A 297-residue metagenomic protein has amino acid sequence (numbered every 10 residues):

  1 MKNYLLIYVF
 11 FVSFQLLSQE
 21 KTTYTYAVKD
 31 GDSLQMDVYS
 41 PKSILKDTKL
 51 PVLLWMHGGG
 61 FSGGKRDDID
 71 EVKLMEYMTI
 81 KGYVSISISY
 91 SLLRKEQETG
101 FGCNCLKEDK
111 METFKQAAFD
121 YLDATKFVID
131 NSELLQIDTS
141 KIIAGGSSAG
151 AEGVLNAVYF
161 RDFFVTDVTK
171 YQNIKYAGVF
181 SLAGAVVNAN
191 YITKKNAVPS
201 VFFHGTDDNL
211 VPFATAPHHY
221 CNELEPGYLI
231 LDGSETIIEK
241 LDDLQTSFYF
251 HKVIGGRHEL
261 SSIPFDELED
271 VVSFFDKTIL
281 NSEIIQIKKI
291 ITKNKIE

Functional and structural regions predicted by a protein language model:
S18-T48: N-terminal cap/lid segment of alpha/beta-hydrolase-fold proteins
I44, V168-L244: The feature captures the conserved acid-bearing segment of alpha/beta-hydrolase catalytic domains
T48-G60: Short beta-strand element of the alpha/beta-hydrolase
K65, S89-K115: Cap/lid segment of the alpha/beta-hydrolase catalytic domain
R66-I88, K95: Short amphipathic alpha-helix adjacent to the substrate-entry channel of hydrolases
C105-E133: Alpha/beta-hydrolase active-site loop
T125-N196: Primarily recognizes the serine-hydrolase "nucleophile elbow" in alpha/beta-hydrolase and SGNH/GDSL folds
L231, E235-E297: C-terminal catalytic histidine-bearing segment of alpha/beta-hydrolase fold enzymes
